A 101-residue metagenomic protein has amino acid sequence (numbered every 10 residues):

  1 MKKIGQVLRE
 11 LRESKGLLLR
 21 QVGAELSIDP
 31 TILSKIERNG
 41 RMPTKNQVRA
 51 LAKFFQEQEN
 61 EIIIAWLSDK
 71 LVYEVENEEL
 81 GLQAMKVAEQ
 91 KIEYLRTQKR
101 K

Functional and structural regions predicted by a protein language model:
M1-S14: A short, Lys/Arg-rich alpha-helix, primarily the initiator
L8, L19, P30, K45-V48: Helix-turn-helix DNA-binding elements, focusing on the entry/boundary residues of the two helices that contact DNA
R12, G23, A52: The alpha-helix within a helix-turn-helix
E13, S27, R38-G40, L67: Residue-level detection of the helix-turn-helix DNA-binding "recognition helix"
G16-K35: Short alpha-helical DNA-recognition segment
S27, T44-E61: DNA major-groove recognition helix of helix-turn-helix/homeodomain DNA-binding modules
I63-K101: Interfacial/linker helices and their anchor residues that mediate assembly or domain coupling
